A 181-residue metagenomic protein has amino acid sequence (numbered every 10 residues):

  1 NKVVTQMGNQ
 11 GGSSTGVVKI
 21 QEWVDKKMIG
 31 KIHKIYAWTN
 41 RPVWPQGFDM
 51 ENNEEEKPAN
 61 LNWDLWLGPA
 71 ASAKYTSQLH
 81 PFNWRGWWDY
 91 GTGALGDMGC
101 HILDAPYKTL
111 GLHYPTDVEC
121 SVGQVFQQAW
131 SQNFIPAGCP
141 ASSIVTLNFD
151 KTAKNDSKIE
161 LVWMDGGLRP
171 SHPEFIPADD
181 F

Functional and structural regions predicted by a protein language model:
N1-L65: A contiguous active-site-proximal alpha/beta segment in oxidoreductase catalytic domains
E54-E55, A59-F181: Glycine-rich, aromatic-lined ligand/substrate-binding cores of catalytic and carbohydrate-binding domains
